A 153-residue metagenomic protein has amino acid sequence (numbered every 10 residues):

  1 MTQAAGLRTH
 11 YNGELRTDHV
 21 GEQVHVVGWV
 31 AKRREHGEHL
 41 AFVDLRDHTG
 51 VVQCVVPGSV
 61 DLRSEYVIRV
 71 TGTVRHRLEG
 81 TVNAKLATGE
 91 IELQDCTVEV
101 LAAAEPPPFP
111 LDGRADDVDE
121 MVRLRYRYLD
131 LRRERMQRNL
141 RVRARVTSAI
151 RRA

Functional and structural regions predicted by a protein language model:
M1-A153: Class II aminoacyl-tRNA synthetase catalytic cores and aaRS-like
